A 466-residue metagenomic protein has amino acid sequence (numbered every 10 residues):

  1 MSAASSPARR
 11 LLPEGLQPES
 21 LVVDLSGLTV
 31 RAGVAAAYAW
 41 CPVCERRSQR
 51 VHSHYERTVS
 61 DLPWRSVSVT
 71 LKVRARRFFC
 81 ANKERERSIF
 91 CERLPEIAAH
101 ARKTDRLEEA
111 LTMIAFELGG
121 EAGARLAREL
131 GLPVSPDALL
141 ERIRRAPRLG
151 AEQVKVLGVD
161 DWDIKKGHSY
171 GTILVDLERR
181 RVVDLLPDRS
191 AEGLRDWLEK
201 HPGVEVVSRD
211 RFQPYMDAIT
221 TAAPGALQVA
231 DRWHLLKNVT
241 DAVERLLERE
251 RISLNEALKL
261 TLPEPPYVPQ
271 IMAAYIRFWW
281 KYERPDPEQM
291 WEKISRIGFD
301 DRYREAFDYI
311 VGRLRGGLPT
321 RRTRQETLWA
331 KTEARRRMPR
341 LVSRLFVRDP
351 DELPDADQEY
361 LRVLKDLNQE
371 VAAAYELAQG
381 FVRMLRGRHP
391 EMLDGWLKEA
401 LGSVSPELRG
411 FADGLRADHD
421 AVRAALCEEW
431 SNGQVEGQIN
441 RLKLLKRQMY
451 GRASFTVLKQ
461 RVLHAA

Functional and structural regions predicted by a protein language model:
M1, R102-E108, D184, E205 (+2 more regions): Acidic, glycine-enriched active-site microenvironments
M1-N82, R87-C91: Short, conserved DNA-binding cores of transcription-related domains
Y38, L194, P214-D217: Short, well-ordered alpha-helical microsegments
V43, K166-S169, D176, P187 (+2 more regions): Acidic/histidine-rich catalytic cores and adjacent linkers of DNA breakage/strand-transfer/modification proteins
E45, H54, T58-K166, H201-V204 (+7 more regions): Short, positively charged, Gly/Tyr-enriched micro-motifs that form contact patches at catalytic or ligand/partner
H100-R102, R179-K200, V206: Active-site beta-loop-alpha junctions of metal-dependent nucleic acid enzymes, especially the RNase H-like/DDE
G225-D241: Inter-helix linker motif
L246-L260: A polyampholytic, Gly/Pro-enriched intrinsically disordered region
